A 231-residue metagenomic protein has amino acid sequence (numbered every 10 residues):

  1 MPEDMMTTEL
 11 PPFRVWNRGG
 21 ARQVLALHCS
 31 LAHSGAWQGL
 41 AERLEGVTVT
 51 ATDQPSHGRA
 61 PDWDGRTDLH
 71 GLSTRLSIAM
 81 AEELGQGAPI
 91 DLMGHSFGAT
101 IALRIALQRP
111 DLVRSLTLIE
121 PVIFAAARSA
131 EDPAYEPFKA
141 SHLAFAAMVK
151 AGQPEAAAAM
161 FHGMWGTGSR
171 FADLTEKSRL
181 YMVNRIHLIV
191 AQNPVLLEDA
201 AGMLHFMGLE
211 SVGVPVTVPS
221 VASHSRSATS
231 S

Functional and structural regions predicted by a protein language model:
T8-D62, G87: Conserved HGGG/HGGXW glycine-rich cap/lid loop of the alpha/beta-hydrolase fold
T8-E9, T50-M93, F97, Q108: Active-site loop/oxyanion-hole signature of alpha/beta-hydrolase fold enzymes
L27-C29, S96, V221: Glycine-rich His-Gly loop
W37-Q38, A60-R66, A127-A130, T229: Conserved catalytic-core motifs of eukaryotic protein kinase domains, centered on the activation segment
A88-D132: Conserved hydrolase catalytic core segment
V122-A151: A catalytic-pocket lid/entrance helix-loop region that shapes and gates access to the active site across common
A151-V190: Conserved alpha/beta-hydrolase catalytic His-Asp/Glu region
S178-S231: Conserved serine/cysteine hydrolase catalytic core
